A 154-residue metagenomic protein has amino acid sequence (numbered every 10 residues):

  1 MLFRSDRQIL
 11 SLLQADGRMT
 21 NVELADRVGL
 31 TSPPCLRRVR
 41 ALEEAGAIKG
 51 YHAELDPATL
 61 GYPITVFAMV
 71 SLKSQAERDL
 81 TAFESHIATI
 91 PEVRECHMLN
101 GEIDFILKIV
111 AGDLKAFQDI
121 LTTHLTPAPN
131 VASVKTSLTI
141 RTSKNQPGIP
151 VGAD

Functional and structural regions predicted by a protein language model:
M1-D154: A compositional/biophysical signature of low hydrophobicity enriched in polar/charged and small residues
